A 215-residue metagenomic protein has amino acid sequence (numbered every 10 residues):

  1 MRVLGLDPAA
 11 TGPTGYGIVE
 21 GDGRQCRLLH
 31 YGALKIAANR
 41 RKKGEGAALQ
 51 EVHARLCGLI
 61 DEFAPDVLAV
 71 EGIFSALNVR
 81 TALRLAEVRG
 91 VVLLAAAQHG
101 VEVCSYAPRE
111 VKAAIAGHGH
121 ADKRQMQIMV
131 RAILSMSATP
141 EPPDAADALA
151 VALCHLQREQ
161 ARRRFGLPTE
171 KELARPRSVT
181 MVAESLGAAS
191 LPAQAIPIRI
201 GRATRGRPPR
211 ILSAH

Functional and structural regions predicted by a protein language model:
M1-H215: Phosphate- and other anionic-substrate recognition elements at nucleic-acid/protein interfaces
